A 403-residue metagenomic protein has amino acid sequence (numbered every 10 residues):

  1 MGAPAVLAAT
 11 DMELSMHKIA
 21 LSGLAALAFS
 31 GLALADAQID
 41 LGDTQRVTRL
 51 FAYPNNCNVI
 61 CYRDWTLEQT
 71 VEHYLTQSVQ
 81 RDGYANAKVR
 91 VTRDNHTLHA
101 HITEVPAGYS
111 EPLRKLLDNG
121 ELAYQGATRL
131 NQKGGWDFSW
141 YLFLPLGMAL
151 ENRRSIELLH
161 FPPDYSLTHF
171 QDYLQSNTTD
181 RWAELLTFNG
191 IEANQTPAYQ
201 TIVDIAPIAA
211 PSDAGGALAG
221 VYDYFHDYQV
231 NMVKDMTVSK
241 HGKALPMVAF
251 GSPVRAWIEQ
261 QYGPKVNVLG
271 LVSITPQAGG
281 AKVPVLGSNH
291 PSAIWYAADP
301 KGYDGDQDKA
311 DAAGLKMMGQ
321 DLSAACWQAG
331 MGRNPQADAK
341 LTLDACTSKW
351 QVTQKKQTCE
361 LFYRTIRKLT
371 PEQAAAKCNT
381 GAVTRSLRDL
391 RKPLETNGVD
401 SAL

Functional and structural regions predicted by a protein language model:
G2-S15: Short, Lys/Arg-enriched N-terminal segments with co-localized hydrophobic residues within the first ~10-30 amino acids
A8, A33-A35: Boundary at the C-terminal end of the N-terminal hydrophobic targeting segment
H17-A26: Sec-dependent signal peptide recognition, specifically the positively charged N-region followed immediately by
Q38-V91, A100, A217-D227, E259-L403: C-terminal capping/extension of enzyme domains
I39-P246, F250-Y262, P284, S288-I294: A polyanion-binding, active-site-adjacent surface
